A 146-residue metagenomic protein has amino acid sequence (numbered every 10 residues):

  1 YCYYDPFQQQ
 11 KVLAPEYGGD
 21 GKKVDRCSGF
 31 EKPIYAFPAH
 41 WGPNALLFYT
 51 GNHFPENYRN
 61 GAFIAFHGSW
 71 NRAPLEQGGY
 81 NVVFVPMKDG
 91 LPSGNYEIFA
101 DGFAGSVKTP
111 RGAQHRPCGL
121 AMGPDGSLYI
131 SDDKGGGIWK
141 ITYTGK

Functional and structural regions predicted by a protein language model:
Y1-R111, H115, I141-K146: Beta-propeller domain segments
A62-I64, S127-I130: Hydrophobic beta-strand segments that make up the repeating blades of beta-propeller and related beta-repeat
C118, P124-G126: Structured DNA-binding interfaces in DNA transaction proteins
M122, D132-D133: Conserved beta-strand->loop/alpha-helix structural units within folded catalytic cores of enzymes with alpha/beta
K134-G136, G145: A short, acidic, flexible beta-alpha connecting loop/helix-capping segment that sits on the rim of active
